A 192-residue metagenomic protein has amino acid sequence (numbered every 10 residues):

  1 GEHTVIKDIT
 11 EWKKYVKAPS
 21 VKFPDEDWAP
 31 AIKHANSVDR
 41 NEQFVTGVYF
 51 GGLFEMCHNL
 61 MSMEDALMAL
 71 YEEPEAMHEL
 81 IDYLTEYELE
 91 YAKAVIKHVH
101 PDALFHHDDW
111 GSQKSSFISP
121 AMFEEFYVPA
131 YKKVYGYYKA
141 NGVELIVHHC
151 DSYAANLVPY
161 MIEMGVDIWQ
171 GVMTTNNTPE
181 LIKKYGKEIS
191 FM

Functional and structural regions predicted by a protein language model:
G1: A basic- and aromatic-enriched beta-loop-alpha substructure that forms the phosphate/nucleotide- and DNA/RNA-contacting
V5-K7, A76: Amphipathic alpha-helical hairpins
D8-Y15: Acidic/polar active-site rim loop that often engages polyanionic ligands
Y15-M192: Active-site loop segments of alpha/beta catalytic cores
